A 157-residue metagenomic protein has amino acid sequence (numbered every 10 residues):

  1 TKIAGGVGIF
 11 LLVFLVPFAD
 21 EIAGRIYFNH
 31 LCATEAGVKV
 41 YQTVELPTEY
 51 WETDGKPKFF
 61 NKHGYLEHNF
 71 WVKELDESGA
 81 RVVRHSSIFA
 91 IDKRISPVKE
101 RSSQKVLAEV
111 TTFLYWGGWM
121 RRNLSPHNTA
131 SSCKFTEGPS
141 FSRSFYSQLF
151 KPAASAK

Functional and structural regions predicted by a protein language model:
G5-H68: N-terminal export/targeting and maturation segments
Q42-K157: Extracytosolic and intramembrane catalytic regions of membrane-associated proteins in envelope/secretory systems
